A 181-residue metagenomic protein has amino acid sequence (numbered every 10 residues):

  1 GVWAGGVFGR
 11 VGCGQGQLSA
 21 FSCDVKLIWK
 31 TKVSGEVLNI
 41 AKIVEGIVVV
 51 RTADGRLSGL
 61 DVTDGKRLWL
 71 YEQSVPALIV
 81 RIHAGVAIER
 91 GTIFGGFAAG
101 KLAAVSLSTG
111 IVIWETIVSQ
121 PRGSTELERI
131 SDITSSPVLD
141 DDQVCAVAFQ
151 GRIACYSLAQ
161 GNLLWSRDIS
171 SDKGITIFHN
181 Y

Functional and structural regions predicted by a protein language model:
G1, V7-G14, A20-S22: Post-signal-peptide, soluble extracytosolic/periplasmic N-terminal scaffold domains of envelope/secretory systems
G1-W3, I28-V44, R67-R90, E115-D140 (+1 more regions): Extracytoplasmic beta-rich repeat domains
G6, C13-G14, T52-A53, F97-A98 (+2 more regions): Structural signature of WD-repeat beta-propellers
S22-K26, D61-G65, S106-G110, S157-Q160: Short loop/turn segments that connect beta-strands within beta-propeller blades
G55-R56, K66: Tandem repeat domain/solenoid detector
